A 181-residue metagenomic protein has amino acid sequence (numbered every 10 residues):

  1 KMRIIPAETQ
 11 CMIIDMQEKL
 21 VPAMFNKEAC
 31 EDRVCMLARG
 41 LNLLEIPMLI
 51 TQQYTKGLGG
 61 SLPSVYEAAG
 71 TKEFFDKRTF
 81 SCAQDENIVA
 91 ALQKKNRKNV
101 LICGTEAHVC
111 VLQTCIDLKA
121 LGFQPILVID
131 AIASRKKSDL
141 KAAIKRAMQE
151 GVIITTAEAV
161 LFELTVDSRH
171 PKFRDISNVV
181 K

Functional and structural regions predicted by a protein language model:
M2-Q10, L43-L44, K56-K181: Active-site-adjacent betaalpha module
P6-T9, M24-I50: A short alpha/beta connector and helix-capping loop motif
Q10-M16: N-terminal nucleotide-binding beta1-loop-alpha1 segment
I14, M48-Q53: Short beta-strand segments at enzyme active-site cores
E18-A23: Short acidic, Gly/Ser-rich segments with clustered Asp/Glu that frequently serve as metal-coordination loops in enzyme
